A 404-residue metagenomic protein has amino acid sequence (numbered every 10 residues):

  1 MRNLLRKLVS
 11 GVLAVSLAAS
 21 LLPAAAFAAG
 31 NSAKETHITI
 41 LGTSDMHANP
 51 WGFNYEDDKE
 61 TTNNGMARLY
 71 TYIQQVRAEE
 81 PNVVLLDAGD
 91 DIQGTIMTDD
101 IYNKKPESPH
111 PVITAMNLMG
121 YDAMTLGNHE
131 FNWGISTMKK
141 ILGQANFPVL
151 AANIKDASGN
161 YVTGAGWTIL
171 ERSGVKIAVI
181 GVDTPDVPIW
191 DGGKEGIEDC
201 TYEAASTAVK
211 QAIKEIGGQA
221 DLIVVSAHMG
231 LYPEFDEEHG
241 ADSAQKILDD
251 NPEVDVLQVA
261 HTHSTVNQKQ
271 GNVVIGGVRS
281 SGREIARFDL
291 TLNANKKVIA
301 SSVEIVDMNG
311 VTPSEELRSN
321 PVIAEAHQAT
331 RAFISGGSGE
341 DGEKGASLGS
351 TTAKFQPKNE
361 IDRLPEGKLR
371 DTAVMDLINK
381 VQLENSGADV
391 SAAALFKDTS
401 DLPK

Functional and structural regions predicted by a protein language model:
M1-V12: Bacterial Sec-dependent N-terminal signal peptides
A18-F27: C-terminal segment of classical bacterial N-terminal signal peptides
F27-E35, T61-M66, R77-E80, G218 (+2 more regions): Non-catalytic terminal accessory segments
A28-T312, L369, V374-V381: Acidic, metal/ion-coordinating pockets
